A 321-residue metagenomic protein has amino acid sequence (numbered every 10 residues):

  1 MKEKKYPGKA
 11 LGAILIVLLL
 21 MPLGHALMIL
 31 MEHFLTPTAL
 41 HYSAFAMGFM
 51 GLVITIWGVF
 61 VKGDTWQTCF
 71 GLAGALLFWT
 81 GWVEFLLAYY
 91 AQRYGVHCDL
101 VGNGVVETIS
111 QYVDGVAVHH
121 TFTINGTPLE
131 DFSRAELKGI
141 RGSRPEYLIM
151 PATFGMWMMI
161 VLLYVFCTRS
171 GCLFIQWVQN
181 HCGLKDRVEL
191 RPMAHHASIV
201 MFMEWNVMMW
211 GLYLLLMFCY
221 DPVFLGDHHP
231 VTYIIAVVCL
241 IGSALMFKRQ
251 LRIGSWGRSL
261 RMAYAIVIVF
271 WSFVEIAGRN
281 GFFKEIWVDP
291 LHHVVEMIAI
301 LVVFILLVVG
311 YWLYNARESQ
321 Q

Functional and structural regions predicted by a protein language model:
M1-T38: N-terminal signal-anchor module of multipass membrane proteins
I14-P22, A26, A73, L77 (+6 more regions): Alpha-helical transmembrane spans of integral membrane proteins, capturing the lipid-embedded, hydrophobic core of TM
M21-H25, F45-F60: Central hydrophobic cores of alpha-helical transmembrane segments in multi-pass inner-membrane proteins across all
A26-H33, G58-V61, Y213-V223, M246-L251 (+1 more regions): Juxtamembrane "helix-exit" motif on the non-cytosolic side of transmembrane helices
L35-G51, D227-I234: Loop-to-helix transition at the N-terminal end of transmembrane alpha-helices
V59-A194: Membrane-interface helix-loop-helix junctions at boundaries between adjacent transmembrane segments
G139-G142, E146-I149, W157-I268, V274: Long, contiguous internal "core" modules enriched in hydrophobic/ aromatic residues
I234-Q321: C-terminal transmembrane-bundle signature of multipass membrane proteins, characterized by strong activation on
